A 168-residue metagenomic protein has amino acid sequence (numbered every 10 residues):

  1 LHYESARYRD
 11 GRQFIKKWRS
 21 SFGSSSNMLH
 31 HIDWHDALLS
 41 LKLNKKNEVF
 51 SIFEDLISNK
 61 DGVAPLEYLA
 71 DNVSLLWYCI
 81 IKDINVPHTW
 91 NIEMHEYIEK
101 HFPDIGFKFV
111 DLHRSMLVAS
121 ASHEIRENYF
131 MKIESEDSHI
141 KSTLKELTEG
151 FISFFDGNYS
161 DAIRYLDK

Functional and structural regions predicted by a protein language model:
L1-N44: Internal metal/ion-chelating core segments
L38-K168: Helix-coil-helix junctions within alpha-helical repeat/solenoid scaffolds
